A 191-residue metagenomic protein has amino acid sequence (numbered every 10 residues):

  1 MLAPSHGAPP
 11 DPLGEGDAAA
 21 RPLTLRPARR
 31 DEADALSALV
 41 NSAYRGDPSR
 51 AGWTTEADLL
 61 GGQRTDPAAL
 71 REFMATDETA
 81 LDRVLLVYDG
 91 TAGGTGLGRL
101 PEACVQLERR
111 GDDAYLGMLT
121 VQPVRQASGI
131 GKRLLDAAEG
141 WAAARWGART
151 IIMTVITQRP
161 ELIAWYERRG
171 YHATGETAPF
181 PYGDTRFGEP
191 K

Functional and structural regions predicted by a protein language model:
L2, F73, G147-K191: C-terminal "cap" of GNAT-fold acetyltransferases
T24-A38: A short beta-loop-alpha structural element at the N-terminal edge of CoA-dependent acyl/N-acetyltransferase catalytic
N41-R71: Conserved GNAT-fold acetyl-CoA-binding loop/helix
R64-L86, Y115: A short helix-loop-beta-strand connector motif used in the catalytic cores of GNAT acetyltransferases and, in some
L86, G96-E108, Y115-T120: Conserved beta-strand in the GNAT
E108, D112-V124, K132, T154: Conserved acetyl-CoA binding element of GNAT-fold acetyltransferases
V121, A127-G140, A164, R168: Conserved acetyl-CoA-binding loop-helix of GNAT-fold acetyltransferases
R133-T150, H172: Conserved acyl-CoA
